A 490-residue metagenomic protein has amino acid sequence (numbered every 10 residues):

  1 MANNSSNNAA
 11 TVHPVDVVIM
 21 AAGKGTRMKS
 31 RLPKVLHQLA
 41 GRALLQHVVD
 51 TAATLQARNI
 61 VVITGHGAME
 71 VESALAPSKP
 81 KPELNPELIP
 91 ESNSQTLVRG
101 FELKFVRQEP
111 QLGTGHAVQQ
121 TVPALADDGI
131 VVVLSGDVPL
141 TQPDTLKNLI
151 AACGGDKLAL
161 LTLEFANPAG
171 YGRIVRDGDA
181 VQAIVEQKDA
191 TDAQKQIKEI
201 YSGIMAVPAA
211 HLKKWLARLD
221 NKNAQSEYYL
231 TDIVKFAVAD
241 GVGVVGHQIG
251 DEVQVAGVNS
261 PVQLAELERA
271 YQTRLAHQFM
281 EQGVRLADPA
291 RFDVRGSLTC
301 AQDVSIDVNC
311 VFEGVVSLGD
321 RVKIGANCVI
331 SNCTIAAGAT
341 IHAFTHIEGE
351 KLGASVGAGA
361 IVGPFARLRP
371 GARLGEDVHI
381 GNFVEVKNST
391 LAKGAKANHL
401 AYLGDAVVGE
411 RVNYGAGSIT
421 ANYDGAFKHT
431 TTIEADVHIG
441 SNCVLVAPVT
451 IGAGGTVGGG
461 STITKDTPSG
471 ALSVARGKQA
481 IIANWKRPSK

Functional and structural regions predicted by a protein language model:
A2-D16, R42-N148: Conserved N-terminal catalytic core of the sugar/cofactor nucleotidyltransferase
H13, K198-A301: Conserved alpha/beta core of the MobA/IspD/sugar-nucleotide pyrophosphorylase nucleotidyltransferase superfamily
V15-L39, L55, S78: Glycine-rich N-terminal loop/short-helix segment of MobA-like nucleotidyltransferase
A21, T64, S135, T162-L163: Short beta-strand/turn micro-motifs composed of small residues that flank or help shape donor/cofactor-binding pockets
L32-Q38, R107, L219-K222: Short glycine-enriched, charge-decorated loop/helix-capping segments at active-site entrances that position
H37, P139, K198, M205 (+4 more regions): Residues that recognize and position ribonucleotide moieties
L84, L88, T141-A224, T231: Conserved core of the sugar-phosphate nucleotidyltransferase
R285-A475, Q479-A480: Structural signal for interior beta-strand "rungs" in well-ordered beta-sheet cores of soluble enzyme domains
